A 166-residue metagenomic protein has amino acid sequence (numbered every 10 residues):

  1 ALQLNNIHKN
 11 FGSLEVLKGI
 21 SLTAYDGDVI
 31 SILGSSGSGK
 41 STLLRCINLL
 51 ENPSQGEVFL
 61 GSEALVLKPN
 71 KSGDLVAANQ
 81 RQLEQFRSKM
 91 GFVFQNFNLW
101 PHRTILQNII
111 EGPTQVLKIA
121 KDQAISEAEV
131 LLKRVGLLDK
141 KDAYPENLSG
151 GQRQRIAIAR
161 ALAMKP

Functional and structural regions predicted by a protein language model:
L33-S35: The feature captures the beta-strand-to-loop junction immediately N-terminal to the Walker
N48: Helix-to-loop junction immediately C-terminal to a conserved catalytic motif
G56-K71: Conserved ABC transporter NBD signature motif
H102-E111: Short coil-to-helix segment of the ABC ATPase nucleotide-binding domain corresponding to the Q-loop/switch region
Y144-L148, Q152: Conserved ABC ATPase signature
K165: Conserved catalytic motifs of ABC-family nucleotide-binding domains
